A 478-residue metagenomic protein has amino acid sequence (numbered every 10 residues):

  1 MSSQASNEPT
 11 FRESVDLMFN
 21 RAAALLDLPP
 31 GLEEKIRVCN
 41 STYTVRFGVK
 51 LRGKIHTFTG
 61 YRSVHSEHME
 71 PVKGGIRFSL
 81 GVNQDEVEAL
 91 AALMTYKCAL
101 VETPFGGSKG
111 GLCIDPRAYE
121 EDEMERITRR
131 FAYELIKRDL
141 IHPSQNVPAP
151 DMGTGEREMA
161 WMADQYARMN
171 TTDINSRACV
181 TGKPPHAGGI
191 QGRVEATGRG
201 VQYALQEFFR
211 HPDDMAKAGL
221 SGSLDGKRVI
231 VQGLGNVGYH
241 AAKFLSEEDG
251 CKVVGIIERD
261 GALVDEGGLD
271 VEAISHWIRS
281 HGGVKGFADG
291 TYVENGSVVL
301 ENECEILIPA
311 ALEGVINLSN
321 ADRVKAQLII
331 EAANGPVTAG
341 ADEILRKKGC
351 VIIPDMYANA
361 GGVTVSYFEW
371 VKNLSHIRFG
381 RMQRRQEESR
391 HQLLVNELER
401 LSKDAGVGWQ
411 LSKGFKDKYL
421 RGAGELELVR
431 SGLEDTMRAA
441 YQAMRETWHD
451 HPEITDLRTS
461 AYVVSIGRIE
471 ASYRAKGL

Functional and structural regions predicted by a protein language model:
M1-A196, Q202-A204, F208-F209, A358 (+3 more regions): N-terminal ligand-binding/catalytic initiation module
S2-T10, F208-F209, R323, Q327-L478: Adenosine-phosphate binding glycine-rich loop
T10, S14-L17, N40, V82-D85 (+19 more regions): Conserved active-site and cofactor/substrate-binding residues in soluble primary-metabolism enzymes
P29-K35, E102, L140-A149, D173-S176 (+4 more regions): Flexible, glycine/charged-enriched surface loops at secondary-structure junctions
H56, Y61, G111, Q145-N146 (+6 more regions): Structural motif
A89, D173-I174, G255-E258, I308-P309 (+2 more regions): General beta-strand structural signal in soluble alpha/beta enzymes
G188, G192-E301: Glycine-rich phosphate/diphosphate-binding loop of Rossmann-like nucleotide-binding domains
G261-I352: Rossmann-like adenosine-cofactor binding region
